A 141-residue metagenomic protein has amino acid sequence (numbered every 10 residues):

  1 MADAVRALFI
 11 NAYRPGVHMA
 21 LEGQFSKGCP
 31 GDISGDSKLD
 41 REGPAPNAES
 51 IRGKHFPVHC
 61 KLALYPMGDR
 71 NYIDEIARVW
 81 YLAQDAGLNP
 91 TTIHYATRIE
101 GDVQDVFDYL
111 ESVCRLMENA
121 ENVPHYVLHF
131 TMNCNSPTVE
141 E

Functional and structural regions predicted by a protein language model:
M1-E141: Charge-rich, low-complexity N-terminal segments
